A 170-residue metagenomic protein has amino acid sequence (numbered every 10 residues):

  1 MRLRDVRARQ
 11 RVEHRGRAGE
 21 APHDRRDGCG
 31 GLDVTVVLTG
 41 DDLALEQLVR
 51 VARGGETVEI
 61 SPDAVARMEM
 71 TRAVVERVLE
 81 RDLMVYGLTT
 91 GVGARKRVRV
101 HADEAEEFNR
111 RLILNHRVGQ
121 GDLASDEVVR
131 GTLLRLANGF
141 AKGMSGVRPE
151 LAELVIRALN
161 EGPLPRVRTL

Functional and structural regions predicted by a protein language model:
M1-V6, V12: Hydrophobic alpha-helical signal/anchor motif
R7-A8, G16-A21: Short linear motifs in low-complexity or flexible loops
D33-L170: Conserved, well-structured ligand/cofactor-binding cores
